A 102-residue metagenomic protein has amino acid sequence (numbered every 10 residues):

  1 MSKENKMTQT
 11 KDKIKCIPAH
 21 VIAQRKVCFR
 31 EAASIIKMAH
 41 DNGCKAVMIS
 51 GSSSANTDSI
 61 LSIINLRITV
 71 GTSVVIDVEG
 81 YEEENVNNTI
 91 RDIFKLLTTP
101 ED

Functional and structural regions predicted by a protein language model:
S2-T8: N-terminal leader/presequence segments that are low-structure and precede the mature protein or first folded domain
Q9-K11, M38: Short, conserved, surface-exposed binding loops centered on an aromatic residue
K13-A23: Short glycine-/aliphatic-rich beta-strand segments at the starts of folded cytosolic domains
I17-A19, A39, S53, I93-L97: Generic detector of bulky aromatic hydrophobic side chains
R25-V47, S53-T72, V86-T89: Amphipathic alpha-helical interaction surfaces in cytosolic regulatory modules
T72-D102: C-terminal structural segments of small proteins and small subunits
